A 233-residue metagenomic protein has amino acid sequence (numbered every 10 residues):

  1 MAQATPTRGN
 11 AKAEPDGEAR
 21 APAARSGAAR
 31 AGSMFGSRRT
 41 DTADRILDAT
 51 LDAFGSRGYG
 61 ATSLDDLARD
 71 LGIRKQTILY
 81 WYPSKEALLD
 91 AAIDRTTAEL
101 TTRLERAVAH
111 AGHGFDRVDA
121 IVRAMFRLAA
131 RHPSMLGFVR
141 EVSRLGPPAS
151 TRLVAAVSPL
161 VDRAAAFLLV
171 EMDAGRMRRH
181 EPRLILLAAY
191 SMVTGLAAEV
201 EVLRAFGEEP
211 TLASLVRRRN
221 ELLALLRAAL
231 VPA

Functional and structural regions predicted by a protein language model:
M1-R30, R127, R131, V161-A174 (+1 more regions): C-terminal peripheral helix-coil segments that are non-catalytic and often amphipathic
R39, L89, I93, T97 (+3 more regions): Amphipathic, non-transmembrane alpha-helical scaffold segments
R45, A49, A53-A87, A91: Helix-turn-helix
Y59-G60, P148, M177: Conserved hydrophobic residue
D90-A120, V161-F167: Amphipathic alpha-helical linker/stalk segments
E105-M135, P182-A189, V216-R219: Hydrophobic alpha-helical connector segments
R117, A129-T151, E199-F206: Amphipathic alpha-helical segments used for helix-helix packing
V122-M125, F138-V142, A189, V193 (+1 more regions): Short alpha-helical scaffolding segments that buttress acidic/His motifs in well-ordered protein cores
